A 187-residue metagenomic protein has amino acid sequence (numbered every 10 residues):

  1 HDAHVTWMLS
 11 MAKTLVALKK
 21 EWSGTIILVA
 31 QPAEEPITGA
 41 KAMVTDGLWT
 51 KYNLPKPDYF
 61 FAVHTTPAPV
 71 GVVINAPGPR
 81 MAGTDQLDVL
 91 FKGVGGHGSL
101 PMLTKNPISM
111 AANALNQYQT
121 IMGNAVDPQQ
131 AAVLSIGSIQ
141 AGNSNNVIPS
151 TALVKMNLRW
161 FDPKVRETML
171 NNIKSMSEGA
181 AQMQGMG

Functional and structural regions predicted by a protein language model:
H1-K13: Di-metal (Zn2+ and/or Mg2+/Mn2+) metal-binding site signature of metallo-dependent hydrolases with the MBL/beta-CASP
A3, K20-P149: Histidine/acidic-residue-rich, glycine-tolerant segments that coordinate divalent metal ions
T6, T38-G39, K164, T168: Residues that form or flank phosphate/diphosphate-binding pockets in enzymes that use nucleotide phosphates
S10, M110-N113, T168-M176: A non-catalytic, amphipathic alpha-helix used as a structural packing/dimerization or gating element in enzyme scaffolds
S10-K20, M183: Alpha-helix C-terminal capping segments
V16, F91-G93, L158-W160: Hydrophobic residues in beta-strands and at strand termini
N145-N171: A conserved active-site cap/scaffold subdomain adjacent to cofactor or substrate pockets
K174-G185: A common structural junction motif
